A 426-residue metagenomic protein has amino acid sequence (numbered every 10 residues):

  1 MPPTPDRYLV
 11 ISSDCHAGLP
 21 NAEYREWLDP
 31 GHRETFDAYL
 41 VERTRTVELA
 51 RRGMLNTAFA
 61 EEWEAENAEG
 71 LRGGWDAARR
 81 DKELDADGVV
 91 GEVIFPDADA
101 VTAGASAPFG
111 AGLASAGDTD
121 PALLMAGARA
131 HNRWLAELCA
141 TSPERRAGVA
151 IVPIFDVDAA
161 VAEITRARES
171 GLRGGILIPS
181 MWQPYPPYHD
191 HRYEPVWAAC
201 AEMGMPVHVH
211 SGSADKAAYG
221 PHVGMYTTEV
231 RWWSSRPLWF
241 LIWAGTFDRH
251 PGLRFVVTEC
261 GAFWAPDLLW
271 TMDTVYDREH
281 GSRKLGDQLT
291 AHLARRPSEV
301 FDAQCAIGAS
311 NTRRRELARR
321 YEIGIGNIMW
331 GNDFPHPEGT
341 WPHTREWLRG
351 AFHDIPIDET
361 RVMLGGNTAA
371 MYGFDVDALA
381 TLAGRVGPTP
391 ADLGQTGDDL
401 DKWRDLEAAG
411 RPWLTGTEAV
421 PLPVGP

Functional and structural regions predicted by a protein language model:
P2-I11, P20-G91, A126, A130-E137 (+10 more regions): Mid-to-C-terminal alpha-helical segments outside catalytic/metal-binding sites
V10, W63-E69, K82-G110, R145-P153 (+1 more regions): Divalent metal-dependent hydrolysis catalytic cores, especially in the metallo-beta-lactamase
E23-D37, A105-A116, A160-I164, Y193 (+1 more regions): Aromatic- and acidic-residue-enriched segments that line the glycan-binding/catalytic groove of carbohydrate-active
A60-A65, A103-D120, D158, H222-V223: Surface-exposed, active-site-proximal loop segments in enzymatic domains
F95-V101, S211-D215, F334-H336: Short glycine-enriched loops at secondary-structure junctions
V101-A105, D215-P221, T340-W341: Short acidic/His/Gly/Ser-rich catalytic and metal-binding motifs that mark active-site loops of diverse hydrolases
A116-A128, T228-S234, D287: A short acidic, glycine-rich active-site loop that binds or catalyzes chemistry on phosphate/adenosine moieties
C139, P143-A147, V152, D158 (+3 more regions): Catalytic pocket-lining loop regions of alpha/beta-barrel enzymes, especially the amidohydrolase/enolase/GH5 lineages
